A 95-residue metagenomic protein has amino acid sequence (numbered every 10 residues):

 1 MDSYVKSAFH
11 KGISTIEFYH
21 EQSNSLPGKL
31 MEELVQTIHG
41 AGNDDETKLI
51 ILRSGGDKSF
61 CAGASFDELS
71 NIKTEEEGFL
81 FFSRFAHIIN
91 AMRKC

Functional and structural regions predicted by a protein language model:
M1-R53, H87-A91: Conserved CoA-thioester-binding segment of acyl-CoA-metabolizing enzymes
K29, E76, C95: Residue-level signal for short amphipathic helical patches enriched in basic/charged and nearby hydrophobic residues
S54-I88: Glycine- (often His-adjacent) and acidic-residue-rich active-site loop that binds/positions the CoA thioester
